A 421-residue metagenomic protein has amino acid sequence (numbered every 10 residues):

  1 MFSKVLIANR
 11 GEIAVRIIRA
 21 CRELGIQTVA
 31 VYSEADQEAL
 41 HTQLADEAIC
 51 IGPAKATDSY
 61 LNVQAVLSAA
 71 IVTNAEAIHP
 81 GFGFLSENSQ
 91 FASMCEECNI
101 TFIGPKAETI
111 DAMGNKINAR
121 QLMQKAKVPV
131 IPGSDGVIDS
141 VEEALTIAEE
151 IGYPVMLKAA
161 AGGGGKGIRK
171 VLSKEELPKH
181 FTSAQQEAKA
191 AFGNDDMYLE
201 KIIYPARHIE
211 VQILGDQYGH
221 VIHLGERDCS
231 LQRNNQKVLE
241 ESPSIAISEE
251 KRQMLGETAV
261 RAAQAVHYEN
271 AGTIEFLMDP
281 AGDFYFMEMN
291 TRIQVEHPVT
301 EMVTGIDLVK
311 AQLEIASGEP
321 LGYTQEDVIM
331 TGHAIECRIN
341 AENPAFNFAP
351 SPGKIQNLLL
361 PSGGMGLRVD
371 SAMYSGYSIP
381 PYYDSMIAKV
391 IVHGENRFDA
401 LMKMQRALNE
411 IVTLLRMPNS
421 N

Functional and structural regions predicted by a protein language model:
M1-K125, I138-T146, D399: ATP-binding N-terminal substructure of ATP-dependent carboxylate-amine bond-forming enzymes
F2, G114, M156-K158, M417: Generic N-terminal leader/processing signal
I7-L24, A48, I71-T73, E96 (+5 more regions): ATP-dependent carboxylate activation and anion-phosphoryl transfer catalytic cores that bind Mg-ATP to form
S59, F84, A112, V137 (+4 more regions): Alpha-helix initiation/capping motif
G133-S134: Conserved beta3 strand of the protein kinase N-lobe
T146-M156: Acidic/histidine-enriched active-site and ligand-binding environments that engage anionic O-linkages
